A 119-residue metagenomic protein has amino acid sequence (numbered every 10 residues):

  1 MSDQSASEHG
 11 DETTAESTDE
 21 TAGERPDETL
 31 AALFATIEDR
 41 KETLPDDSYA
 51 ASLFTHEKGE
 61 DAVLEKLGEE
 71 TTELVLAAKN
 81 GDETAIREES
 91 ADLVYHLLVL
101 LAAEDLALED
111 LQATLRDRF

Functional and structural regions predicted by a protein language model:
M1-E89, Y95-F119: Flexible "arm" and connector segments at domain edges
